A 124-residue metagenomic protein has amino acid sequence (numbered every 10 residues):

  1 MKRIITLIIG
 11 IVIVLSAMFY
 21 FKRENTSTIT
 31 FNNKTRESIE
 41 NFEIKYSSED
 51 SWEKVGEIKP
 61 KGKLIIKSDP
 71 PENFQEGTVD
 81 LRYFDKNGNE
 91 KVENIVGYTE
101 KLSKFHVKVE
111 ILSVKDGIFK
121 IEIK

Functional and structural regions predicted by a protein language model:
R3-Y20: Hydrophobic membrane-insertion alpha-helices, especially the h-region of bacterial N-terminal signal peptides
S16-F19, E93-K124: Extracellular beta-sheet/turn segments enriched in Thr/Pro/Gly and aliphatic residues
M18-T30: Aromatic-capped interface at the extracytoplasmic side of an N-terminal signal-anchor transmembrane helix
K22-E24, K59, E72-F74, E100-L102 (+1 more regions): Surface-exposed coil/turn segments at beta-strand junctions on protein surfaces, enriched
I29-S38: Asparagine-centered strand-capping/turn motif at beta-strand->loop junctions
N32-N33, E43-K45: Short beta-strand segments and strand-loop junctions that repeat across beta-rich extracellular domains
E37-N41, K91: Short acidic/proline- and small/hydrophobic-mixed sequence motifs that coincide with surface turns and coil-to-beta
K45-E93: Extracytoplasmic/periplasmic/luminal assembly and interaction segments in envelope/secretory/respiratory proteins
